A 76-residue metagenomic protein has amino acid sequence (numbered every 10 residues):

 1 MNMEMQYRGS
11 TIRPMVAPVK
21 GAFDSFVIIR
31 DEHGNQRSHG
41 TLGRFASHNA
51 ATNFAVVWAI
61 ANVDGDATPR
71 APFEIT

Functional and structural regions predicted by a protein language model:
N2-D24: Short N-terminal "domain-start" leader segments that mark the transition from disordered tails or signal peptides into
Q6, D31, S47: Short, acidic, Ser/Thr-enriched surface-loop or helix-capping motifs
V16-H39: Short aromatic-glycine-(Arg/Gly/Cys) micro-motifs in beta-strand/loop hairpins
K20, R44-F45, A61: A short acidic/small-residue loop/turn micro-motif
D24-S25, A46-V57: Short, surface-exposed linear segments at secondary-structure transitions and domain or protein termini
N35-A50: A short, exposed loop/beta-hairpin motif centered on an aromatic-Gly-Thr core
V57-P69: Short arginine-rich
A71-T76: Intrinsically disordered, low-complexity charged/polar segments
